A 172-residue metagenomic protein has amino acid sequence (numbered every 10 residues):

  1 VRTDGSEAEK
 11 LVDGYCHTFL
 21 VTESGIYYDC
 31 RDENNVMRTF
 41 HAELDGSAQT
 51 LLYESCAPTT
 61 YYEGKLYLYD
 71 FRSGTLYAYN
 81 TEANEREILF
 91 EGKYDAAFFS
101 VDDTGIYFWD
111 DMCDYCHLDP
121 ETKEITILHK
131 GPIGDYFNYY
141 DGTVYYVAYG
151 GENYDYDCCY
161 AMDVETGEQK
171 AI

Functional and structural regions predicted by a protein language model:
R2-S6, E43-S47, N80-N84, L118-K123 (+1 more regions): Short loop/turn segments that connect beta-strands within beta-propeller blades
G5-E9, C30, G46, D110: Residue-level hotspots at or immediately adjacent to binding/recognition sites across diverse folds
E7-V12, S47-Y53, E85-E91, E124-H129 (+1 more regions): A short beta-strand motif characteristic of beta-propeller blades
D13-E23, E54-E63, Y94-D103, P132-D141: Repeated scaffold domains used in trafficking and secretory/extracellular systems, primarily beta-propellers
V21, R31, Y61, Y69-F71 (+5 more regions): Generic beta-strand structural signal
Y27-D29, Y67-D70, Y107-W109, Y145-V147: Residue position within the beta-strands of beta-propeller blades
N34-F40, S73-A78, M112-C116, E152-A161: Structural motif
A48, Y107, L118, A148-Y156 (+1 more regions): Acidic, low-complexity, intrinsically disordered interaction modules
